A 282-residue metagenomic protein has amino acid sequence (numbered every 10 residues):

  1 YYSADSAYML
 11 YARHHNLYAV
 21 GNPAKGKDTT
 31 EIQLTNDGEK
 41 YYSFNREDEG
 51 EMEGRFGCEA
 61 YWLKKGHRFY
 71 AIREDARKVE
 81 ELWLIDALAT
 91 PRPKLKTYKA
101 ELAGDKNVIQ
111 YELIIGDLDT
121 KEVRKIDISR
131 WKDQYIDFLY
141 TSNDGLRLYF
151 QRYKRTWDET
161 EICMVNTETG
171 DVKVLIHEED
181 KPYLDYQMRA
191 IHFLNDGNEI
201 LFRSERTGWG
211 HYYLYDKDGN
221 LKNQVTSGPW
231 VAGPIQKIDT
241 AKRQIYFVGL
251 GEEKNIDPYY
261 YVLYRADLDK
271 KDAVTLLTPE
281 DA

Functional and structural regions predicted by a protein language model:
Y1-D37, Y41, W131-F138, Q151: A conserved hydrophobic secondary-structure block that centers on an alpha-helix together with its immediately flanking
Y8-N16, G21-N22, E59-Y61, Y70-A76 (+10 more regions): Beta-strand C-termini and the immediately following turn/loop, strongest in propeller blades
L17-A19, E31, F69, L113-I115 (+5 more regions): Hydrophobic beta-strand positions in blades of beta-propellers and related beta-sheet-rich domains
N22-K25, D117-K121, T167-G170, D216-N220 (+1 more regions): Short loop/turn segments that connect beta-strands within beta-propeller blades
G26-Y61, A71-K125: Predominantly five- to eight-bladed beta-propeller fold
K27-E39, R124-D127, V172-H177, K222-S227 (+1 more regions): Beta-propeller fold detector
E39-R55, W131-I136, D180-M188, G228-I235 (+1 more regions): Short glycine-/Asp-/Thr-/Trp-enriched loop segments that recur within the blades of beta-propeller repeat domains
E47-K65, Q110, F138-Y140, Q187-G197: Signature of short aromatic-glycine-proline-rich micro-motifs recurring in repeat-based ectodomains
